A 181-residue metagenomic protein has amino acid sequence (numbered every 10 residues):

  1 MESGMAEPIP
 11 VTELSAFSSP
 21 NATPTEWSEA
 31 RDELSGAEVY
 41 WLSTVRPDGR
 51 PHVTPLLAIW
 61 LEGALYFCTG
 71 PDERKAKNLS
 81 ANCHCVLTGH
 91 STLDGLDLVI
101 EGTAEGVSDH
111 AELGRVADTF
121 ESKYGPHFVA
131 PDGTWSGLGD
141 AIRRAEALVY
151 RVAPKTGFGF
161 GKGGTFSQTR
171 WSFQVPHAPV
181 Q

Functional and structural regions predicted by a protein language model:
E2-P24, L96-Q181: Charged, gly/pro-rich active-site loop segments
E13-W41: Short, basic/aromatic recognition patches
E26-E29, K75, V116: Hydrophobic alpha-helical segments typical of transmembrane helices and their membrane-interface/capping positions
R31-D32, L57, K77, D140-I142: Short secondary-structure boundary/capping segments
L34-S35, S80-A81, E121, R143: Alpha-helix boundary recognition
A37-P71, K77-L79, C85-H90, D97-E101: Short beta-strand segments
E38-V39, H84, G125, G157: Generic structural signal for secondary-structure transition and capping sites
